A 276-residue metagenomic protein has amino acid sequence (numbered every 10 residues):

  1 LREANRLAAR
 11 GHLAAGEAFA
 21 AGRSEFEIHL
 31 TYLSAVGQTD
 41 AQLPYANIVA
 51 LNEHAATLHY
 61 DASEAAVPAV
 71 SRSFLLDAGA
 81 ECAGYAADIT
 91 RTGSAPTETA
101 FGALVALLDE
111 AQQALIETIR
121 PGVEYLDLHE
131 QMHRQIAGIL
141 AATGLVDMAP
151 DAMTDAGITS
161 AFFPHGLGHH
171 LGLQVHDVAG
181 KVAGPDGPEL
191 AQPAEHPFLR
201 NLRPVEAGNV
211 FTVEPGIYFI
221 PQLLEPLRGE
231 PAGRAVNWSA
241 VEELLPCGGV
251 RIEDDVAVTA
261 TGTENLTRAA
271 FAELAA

Functional and structural regions predicted by a protein language model:
L1-A276: Active-site neighborhoods and metal-handling regions in enzymes and metal-associated proteins
